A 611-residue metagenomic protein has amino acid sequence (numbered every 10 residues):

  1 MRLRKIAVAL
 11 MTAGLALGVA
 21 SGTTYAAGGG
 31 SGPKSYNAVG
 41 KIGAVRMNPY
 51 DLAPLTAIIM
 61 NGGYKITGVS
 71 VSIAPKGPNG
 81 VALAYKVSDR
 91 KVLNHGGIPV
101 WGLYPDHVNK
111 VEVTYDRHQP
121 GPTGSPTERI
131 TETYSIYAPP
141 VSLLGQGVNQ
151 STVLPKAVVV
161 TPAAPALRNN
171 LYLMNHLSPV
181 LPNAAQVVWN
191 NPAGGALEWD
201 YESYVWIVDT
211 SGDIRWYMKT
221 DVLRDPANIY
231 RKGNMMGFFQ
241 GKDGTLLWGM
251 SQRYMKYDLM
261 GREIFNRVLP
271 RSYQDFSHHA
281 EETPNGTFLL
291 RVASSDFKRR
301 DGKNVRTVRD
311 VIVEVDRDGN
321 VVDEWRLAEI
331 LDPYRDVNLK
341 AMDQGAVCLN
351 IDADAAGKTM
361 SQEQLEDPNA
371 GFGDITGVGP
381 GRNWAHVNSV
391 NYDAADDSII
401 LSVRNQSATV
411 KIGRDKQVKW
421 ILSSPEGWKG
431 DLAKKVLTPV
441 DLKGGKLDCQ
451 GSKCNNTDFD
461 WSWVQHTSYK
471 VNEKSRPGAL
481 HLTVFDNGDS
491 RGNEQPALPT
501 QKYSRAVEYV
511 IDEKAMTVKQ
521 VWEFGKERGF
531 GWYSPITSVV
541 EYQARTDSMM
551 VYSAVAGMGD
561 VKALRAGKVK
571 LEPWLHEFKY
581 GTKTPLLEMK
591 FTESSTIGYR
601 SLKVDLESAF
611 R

Functional and structural regions predicted by a protein language model:
M1-L10: Bacterial N-terminal signal peptides that target proteins for export
L10-G18: Bacterial N-terminal signal peptides
M11, G22-T23, P122: Intrinsically disordered/low-complexity terminal segments and short unstructured peptides
L17-Y25: C-terminal segment of classical bacterial N-terminal signal peptides
G28-P75, D89, L93-G97, P105-R611: Histidine-/acidic-rich catalytic cores in large beta-rich domains
V81-D89: Solvent-exposed beta-strand/loop surfaces of large extracellular or lumenal domains
